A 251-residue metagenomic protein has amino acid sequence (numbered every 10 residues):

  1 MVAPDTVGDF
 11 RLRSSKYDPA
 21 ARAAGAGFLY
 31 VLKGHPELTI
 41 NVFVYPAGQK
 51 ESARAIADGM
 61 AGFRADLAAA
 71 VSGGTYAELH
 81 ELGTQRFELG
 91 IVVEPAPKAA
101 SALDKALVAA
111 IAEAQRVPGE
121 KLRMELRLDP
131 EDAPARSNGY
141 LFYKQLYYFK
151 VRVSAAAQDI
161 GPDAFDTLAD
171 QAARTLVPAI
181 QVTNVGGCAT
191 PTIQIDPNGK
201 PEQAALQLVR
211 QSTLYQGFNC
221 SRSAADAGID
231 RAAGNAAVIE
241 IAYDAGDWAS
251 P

Functional and structural regions predicted by a protein language model:
G8-S14, A23-F28, E113-R127: Short, hydrophobic/aromatic-rich segments at coil-to-beta transitions
K16-Y17, G34, V44-G48, L126-L128 (+1 more regions): A mature extracytoplasmic/lumenal domain signature
G27-G62, L206: A short acidic-to-branched-hydrophobic micro-motif
N41-V42, N138-G139, L146-D159: Short, well-ordered beta-strand elements
G48-E88, F165, A169-G186: Long, charged/polar, surface-exposed segments that mediate recognition or autoinhibition
G73-F142: Signature of long, low-cysteine stretches enriched in small and polar/charged residues
K150-R210, L214-A225, D230: Surface-exposed amphipathic alpha-helical segments
A233-P251: Short, low-complexity, Pro/Ser/Thr/Gly-rich segments in the mature regions of secreted, periplasmic
